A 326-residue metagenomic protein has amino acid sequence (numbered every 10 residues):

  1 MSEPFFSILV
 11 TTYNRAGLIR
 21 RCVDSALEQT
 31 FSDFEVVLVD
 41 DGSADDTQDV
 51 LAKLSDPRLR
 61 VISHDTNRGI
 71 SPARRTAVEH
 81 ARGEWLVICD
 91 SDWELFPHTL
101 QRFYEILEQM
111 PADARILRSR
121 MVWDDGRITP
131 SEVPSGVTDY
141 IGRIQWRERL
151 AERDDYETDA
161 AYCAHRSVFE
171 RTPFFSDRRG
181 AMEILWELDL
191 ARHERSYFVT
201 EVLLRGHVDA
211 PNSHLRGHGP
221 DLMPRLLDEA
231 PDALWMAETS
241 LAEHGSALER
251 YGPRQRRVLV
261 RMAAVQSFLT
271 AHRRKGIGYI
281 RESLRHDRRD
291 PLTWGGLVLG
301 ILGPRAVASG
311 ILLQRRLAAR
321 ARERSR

Functional and structural regions predicted by a protein language model:
R15-E28: Short, well-formed alpha-helical segments that are part of the catalytic scaffolds of diverse glycosyltransferases
S25, D40-D49, T66, D90: A conserved acidic beta->alpha catalytic loop
D33-G42, R60-H64: Short beta-strand/loop segment that forms part of the nucleotide-sugar
H64-A81: Glycine-rich, basic loop-to-helix element that forms the pyrophosphate-binding segment of sugar-nucleotide handling
L86: Short aromatic/hydrophobic "clamp" motif used to bind/position activated sugar donors
H98-E132: Conserved donor NDP-sugar-binding/catalytic core segment of glycosyltransferases
E132-G219: Conserved nucleotide-sugar donor-binding catalytic segment
E187, V202-A210, R216-A247, R274-H286: Catalytic core of nucleotide-sugar-dependent glycosyltransferases
